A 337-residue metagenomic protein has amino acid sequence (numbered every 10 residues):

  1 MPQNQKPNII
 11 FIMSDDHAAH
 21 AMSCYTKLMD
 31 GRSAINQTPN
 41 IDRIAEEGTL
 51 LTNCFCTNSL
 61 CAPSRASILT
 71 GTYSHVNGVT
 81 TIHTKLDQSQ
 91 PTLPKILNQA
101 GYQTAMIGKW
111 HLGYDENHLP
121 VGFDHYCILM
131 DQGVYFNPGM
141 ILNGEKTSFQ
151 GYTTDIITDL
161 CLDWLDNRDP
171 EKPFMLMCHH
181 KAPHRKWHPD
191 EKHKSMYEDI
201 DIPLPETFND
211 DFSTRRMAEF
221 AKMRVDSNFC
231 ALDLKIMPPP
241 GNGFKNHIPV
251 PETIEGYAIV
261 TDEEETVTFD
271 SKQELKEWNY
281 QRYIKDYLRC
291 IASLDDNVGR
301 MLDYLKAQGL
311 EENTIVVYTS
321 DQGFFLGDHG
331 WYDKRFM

Functional and structural regions predicted by a protein language model:
M1-M337: Formylglycine-dependent sulfatase
